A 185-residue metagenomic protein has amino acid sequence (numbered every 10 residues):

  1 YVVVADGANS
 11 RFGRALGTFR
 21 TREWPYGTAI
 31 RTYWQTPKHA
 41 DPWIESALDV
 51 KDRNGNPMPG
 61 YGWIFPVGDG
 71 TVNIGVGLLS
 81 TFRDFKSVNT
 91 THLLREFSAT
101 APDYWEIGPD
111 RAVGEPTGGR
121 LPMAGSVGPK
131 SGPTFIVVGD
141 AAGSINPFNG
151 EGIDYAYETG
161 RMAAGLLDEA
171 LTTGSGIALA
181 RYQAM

Functional and structural regions predicted by a protein language model:
Y1-P109: Predominantly flavin-linked oxidoreductase catalytic cores and closely associated redox partners
A47-W63, E115-T134, M185: A broadly tuned preference for mixed-charge, low-complexity surface segments
F82-L167: FAD/FMN-dependent oxidoreductases across multiple families
M162-M185: Active-site-proximal substrate-binding core of FAD-dependent oxidoreductases
